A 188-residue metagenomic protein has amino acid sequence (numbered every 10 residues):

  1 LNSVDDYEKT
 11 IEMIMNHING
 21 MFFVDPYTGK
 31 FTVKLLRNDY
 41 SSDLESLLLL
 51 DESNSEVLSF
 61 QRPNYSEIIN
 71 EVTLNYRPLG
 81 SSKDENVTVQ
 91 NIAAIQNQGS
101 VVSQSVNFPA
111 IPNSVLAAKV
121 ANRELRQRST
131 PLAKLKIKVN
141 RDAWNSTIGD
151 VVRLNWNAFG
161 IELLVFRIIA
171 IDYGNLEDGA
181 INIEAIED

Functional and structural regions predicted by a protein language model:
L1-D188: C-terminal extracytoplasmic interaction modules
